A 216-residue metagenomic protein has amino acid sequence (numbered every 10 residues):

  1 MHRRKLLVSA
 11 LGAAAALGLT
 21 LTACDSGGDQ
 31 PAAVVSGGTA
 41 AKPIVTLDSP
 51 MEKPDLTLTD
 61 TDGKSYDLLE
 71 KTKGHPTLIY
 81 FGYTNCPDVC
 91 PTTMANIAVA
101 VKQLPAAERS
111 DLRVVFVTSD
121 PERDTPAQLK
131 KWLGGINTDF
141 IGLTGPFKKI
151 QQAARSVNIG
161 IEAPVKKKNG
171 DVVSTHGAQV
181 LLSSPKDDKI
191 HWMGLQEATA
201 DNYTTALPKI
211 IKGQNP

Functional and structural regions predicted by a protein language model:
R3-S9: N-terminal export leaders
L19-A23: C-terminal motif of bacterial Sec signal peptides marking the signal peptidase cleavage site
D25-G28: Bacterial signal peptide processing site
V35-E70: N-terminal "domain-start" segment that seeds a small globular fold
M51-K53, T61, K73-P76, R109-L112 (+4 more regions): Extracytoplasmic
L68-T93, I97: Short active-site neighborhood of thiol/selenol oxidoreductases, capturing the structured segment around
T92-A153: Structural microenvironment flanking redox-active thiols in thiol-disulfide oxidoreductases
K149-A206: Thiol/disulfide oxidoreductase modules built on the thioredoxin-like
